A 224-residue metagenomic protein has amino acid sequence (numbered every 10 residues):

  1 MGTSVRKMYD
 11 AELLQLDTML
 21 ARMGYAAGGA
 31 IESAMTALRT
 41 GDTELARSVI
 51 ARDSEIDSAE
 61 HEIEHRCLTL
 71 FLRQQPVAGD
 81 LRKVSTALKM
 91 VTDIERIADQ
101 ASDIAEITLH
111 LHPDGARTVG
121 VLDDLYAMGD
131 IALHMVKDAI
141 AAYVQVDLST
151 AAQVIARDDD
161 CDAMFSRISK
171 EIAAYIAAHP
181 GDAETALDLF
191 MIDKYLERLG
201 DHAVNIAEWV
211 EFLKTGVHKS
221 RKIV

Functional and structural regions predicted by a protein language model:
M1-V224: Cytosolic, long alpha-helical scaffolding segments
